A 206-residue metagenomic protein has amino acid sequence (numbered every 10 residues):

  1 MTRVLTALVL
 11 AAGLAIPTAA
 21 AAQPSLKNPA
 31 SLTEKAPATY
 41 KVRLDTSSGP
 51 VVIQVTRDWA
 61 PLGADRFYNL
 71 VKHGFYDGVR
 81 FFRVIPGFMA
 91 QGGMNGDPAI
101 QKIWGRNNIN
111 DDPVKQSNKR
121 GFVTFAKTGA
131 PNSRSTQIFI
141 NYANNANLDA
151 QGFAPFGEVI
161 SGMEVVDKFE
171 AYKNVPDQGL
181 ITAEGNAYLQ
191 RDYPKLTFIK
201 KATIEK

Functional and structural regions predicted by a protein language model:
M1-L8: Bacterial N-terminal signal peptides that target proteins for export
G13, A19-K206: Cyclophilin-like peptidyl-prolyl cis-trans isomerases
